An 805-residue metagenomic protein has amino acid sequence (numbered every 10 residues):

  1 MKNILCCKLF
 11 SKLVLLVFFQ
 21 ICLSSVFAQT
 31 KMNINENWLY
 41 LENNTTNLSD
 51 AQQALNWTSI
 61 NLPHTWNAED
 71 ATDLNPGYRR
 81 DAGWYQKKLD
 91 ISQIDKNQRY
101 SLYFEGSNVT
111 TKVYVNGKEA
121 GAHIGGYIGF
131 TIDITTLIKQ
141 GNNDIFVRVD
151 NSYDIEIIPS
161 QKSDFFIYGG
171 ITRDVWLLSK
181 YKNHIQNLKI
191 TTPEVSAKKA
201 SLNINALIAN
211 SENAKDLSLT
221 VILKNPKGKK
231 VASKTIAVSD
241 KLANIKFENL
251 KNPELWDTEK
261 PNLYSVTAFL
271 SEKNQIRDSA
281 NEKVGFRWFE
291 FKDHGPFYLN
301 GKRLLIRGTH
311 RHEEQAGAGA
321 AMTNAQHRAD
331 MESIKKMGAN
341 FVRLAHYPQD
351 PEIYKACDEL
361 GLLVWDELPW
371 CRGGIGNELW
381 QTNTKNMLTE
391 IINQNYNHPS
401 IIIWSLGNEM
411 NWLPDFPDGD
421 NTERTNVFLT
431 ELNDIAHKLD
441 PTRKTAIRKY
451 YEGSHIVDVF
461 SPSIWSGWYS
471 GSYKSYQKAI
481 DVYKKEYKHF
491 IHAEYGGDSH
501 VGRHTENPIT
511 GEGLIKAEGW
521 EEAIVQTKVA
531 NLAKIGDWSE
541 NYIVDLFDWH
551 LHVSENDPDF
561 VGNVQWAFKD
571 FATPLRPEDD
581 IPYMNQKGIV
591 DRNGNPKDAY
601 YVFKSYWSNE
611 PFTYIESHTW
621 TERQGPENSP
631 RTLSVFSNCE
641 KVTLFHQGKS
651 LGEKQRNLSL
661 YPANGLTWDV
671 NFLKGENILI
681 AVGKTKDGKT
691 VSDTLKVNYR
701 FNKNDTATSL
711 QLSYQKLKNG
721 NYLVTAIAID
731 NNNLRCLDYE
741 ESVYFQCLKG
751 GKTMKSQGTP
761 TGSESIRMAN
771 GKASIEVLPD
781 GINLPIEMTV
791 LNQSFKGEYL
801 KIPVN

Functional and structural regions predicted by a protein language model:
S24, A28-D73, D144-R148, D154 (+6 more regions): Accessory carbohydrate-binding/adhesion or oligomerization-edge regions at the termini of glycan-active proteins
M32-I34, L39-N43, N75, R80-N187 (+7 more regions): Accessory beta-strand-rich segments of carbohydrate-active enzymes
L62-E69, S152-I155, D164, K182 (+2 more regions): Extended substrate-binding grooves/exosites of carbohydrate-active enzymes
V115, K199-I236, A243, R631-E653 (+3 more regions): Beta-strand-rich binding/interaction modules
I134, K246-W256, T667-L673, E764-G781: Short, hydrophobic beta-strand segments
K139-N142, N205, A209-K292: Extended acidic/polar, glycine-enriched regions that form or flank non-catalytic beta-rich accessory modules
I204-I208, V266-F269, L633-S637, S713-Y714 (+3 more regions): Beta-strand-rich structural segments
K234, S279-V284, G688-F701, K796-N805: Edge beta-strands of extracellular beta-sandwich domains
